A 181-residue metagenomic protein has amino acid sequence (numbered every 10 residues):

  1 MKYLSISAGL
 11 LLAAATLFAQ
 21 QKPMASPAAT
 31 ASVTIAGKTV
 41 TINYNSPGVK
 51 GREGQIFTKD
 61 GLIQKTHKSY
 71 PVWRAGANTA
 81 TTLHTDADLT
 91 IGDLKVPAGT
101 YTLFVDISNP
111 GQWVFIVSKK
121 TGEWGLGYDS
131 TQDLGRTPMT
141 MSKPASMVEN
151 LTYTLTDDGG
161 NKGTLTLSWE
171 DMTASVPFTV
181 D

Functional and structural regions predicted by a protein language model:
Y3, Q20-P97, T102-D181: Targeting-peptide/extracellular-domain and disordered-appendage signature
L4-A14: Sec-dependent N-terminal signal peptides
A15-A19: Sec/Tat signal peptide C-region and signal peptidase I cleavage site
